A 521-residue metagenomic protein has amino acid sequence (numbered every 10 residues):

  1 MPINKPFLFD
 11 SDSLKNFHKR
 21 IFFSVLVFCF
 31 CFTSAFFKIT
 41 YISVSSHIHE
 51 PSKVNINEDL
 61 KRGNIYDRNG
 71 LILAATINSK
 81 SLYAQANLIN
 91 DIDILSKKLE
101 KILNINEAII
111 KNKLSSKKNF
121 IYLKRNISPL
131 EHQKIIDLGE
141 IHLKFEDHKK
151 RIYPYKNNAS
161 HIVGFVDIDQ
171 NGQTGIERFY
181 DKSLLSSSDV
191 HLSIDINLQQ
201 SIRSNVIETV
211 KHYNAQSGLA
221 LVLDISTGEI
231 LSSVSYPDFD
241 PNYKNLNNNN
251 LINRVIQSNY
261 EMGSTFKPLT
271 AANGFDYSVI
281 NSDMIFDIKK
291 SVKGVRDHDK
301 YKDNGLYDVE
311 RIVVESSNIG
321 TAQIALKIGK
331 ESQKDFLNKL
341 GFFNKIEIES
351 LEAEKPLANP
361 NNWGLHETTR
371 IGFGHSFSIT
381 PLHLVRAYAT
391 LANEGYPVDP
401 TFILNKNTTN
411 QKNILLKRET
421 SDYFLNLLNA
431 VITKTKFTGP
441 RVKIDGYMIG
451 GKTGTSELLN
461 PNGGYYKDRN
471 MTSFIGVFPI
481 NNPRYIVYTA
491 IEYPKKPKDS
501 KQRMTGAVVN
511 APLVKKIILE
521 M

Functional and structural regions predicted by a protein language model:
M1-F9, I72-A74, A220-S264, L269-K495 (+2 more regions): Beta-lactam-recognizing serine transpeptidase/beta-lactamase-like catalytic domain environment
M1-K244, E331-F343, E352, N462-Y465 (+2 more regions): Periplasmic/cell-envelope proteins involved in peptidoglycan metabolism and beta-lactam response
